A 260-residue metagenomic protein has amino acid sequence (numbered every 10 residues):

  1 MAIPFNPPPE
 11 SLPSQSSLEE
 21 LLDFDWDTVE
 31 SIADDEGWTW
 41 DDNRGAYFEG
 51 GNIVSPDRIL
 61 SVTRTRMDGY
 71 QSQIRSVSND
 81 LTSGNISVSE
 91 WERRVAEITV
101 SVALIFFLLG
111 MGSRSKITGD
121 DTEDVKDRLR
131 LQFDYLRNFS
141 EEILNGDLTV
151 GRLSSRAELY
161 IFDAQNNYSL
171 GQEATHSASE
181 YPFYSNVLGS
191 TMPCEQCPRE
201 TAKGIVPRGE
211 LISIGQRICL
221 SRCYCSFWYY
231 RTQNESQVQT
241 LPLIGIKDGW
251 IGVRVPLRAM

Functional and structural regions predicted by a protein language model:
A2-R222, W228-M260: Domain-core detector
